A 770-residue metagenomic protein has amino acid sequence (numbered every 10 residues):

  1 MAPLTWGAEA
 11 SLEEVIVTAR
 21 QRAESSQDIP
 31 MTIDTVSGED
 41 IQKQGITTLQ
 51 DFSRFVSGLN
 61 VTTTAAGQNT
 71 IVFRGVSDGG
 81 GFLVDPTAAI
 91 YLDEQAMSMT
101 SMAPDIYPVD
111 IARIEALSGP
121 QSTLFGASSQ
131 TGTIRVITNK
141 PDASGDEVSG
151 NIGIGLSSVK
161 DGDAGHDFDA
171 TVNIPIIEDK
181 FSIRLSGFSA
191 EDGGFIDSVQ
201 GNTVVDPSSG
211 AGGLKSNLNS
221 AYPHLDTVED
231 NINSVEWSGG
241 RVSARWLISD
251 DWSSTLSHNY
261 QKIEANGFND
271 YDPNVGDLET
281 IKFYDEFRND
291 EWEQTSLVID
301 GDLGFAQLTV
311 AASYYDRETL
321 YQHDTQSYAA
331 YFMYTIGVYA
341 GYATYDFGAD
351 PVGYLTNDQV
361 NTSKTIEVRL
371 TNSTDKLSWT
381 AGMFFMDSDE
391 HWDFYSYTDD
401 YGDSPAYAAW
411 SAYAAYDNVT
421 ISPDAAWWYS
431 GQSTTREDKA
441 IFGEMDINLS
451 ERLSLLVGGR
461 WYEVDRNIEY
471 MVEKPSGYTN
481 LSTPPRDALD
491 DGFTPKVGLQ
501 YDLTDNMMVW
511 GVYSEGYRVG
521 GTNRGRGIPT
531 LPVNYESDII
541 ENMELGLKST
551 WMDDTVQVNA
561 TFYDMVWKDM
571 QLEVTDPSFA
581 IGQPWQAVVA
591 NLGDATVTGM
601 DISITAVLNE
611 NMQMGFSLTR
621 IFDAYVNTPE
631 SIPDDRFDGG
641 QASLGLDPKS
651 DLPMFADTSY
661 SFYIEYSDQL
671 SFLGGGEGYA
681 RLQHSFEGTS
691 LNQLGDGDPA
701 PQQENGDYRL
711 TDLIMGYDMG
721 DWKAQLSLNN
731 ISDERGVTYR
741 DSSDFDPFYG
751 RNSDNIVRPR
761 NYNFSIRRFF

Functional and structural regions predicted by a protein language model:
T18, Q50, R54-Q95: Extracytoplasmic beta-strand/coil segments of soluble accessory domains associated with Gram-negative outer-membrane
L49, T70-V72, Y91, A116 (+2 more regions): N-terminal periplasmic accessory domains that precede and gate Gram-negative outer-membrane beta-barrel machines
A88, D93-P120, A170, G212-L214: Short acidic/polar hinge/loop motifs at secondary-structure boundaries that mediate gating or recognition
K160-A265, E293-Q294, V360-T362, I366 (+6 more regions): Transmembrane beta-barrel wall of Gram-negative outer-membrane proteins
D169, V298-L303, Q307-T325, D502 (+7 more regions): Membrane-embedded beta-barrel scaffold of Gram-negative outer-membrane proteins
R245-D250, N259, L370-T371, G382-M386 (+3 more regions): Structural signature of Gram-negative outer-membrane beta-barrels, strongest in the C-terminal barrel of TonB-dependent
S378, E451-L455, D564-V566, V588-L694 (+1 more regions): Gram-negative outer-membrane beta-barrel transporters
S685-G695, G716-F770: C-terminal beta-signal and adjacent terminal beta-strands/loops of Gram-negative outer-membrane beta-barrel proteins
